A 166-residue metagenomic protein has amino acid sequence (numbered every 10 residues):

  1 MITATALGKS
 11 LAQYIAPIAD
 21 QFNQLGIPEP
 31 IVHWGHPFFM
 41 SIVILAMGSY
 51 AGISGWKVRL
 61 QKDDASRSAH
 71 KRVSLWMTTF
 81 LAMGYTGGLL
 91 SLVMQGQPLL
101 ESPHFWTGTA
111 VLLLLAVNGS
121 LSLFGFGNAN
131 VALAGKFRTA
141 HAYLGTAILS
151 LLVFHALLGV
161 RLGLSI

Functional and structural regions predicted by a protein language model:
M1-I166: Membrane-embedded alpha-helical bundles that constitute the cytochrome b-like, heme-associated redox core of multi-pass
